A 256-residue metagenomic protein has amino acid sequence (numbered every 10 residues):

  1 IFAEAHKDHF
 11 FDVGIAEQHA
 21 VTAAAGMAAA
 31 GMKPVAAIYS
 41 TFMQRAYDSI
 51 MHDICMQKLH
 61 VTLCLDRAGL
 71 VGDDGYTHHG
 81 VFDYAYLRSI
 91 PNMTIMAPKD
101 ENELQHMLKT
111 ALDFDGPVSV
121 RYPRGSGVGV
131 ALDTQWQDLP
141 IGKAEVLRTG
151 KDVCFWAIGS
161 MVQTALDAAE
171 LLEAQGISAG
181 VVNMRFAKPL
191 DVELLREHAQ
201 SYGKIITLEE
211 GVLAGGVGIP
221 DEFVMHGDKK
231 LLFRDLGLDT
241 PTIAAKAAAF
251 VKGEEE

Functional and structural regions predicted by a protein language model:
I1-G116, S126, T240: Thiamine diphosphate
E4, K58, T62-H79, D113-E256: Thiamine diphosphate
